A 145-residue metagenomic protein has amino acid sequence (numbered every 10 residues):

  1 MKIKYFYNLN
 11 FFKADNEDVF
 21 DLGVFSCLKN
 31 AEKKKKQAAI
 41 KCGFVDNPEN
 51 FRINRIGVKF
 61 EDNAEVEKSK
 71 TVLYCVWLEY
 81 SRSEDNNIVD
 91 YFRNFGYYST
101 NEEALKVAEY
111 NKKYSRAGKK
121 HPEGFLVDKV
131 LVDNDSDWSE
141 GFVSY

Functional and structural regions predicted by a protein language model:
M1-L9, C27-K34: Extreme N-terminal leader/activation tails
K2-D15, V72-R82: A short beta-strand micro-motif
I3-F6, Y97, K129-L131: Generic alpha-helical hydrophobic packing signal
N8-N10, D21, K35, L78 (+1 more regions): Polar/charged side chains located within well-ordered beta-strands of beta-rich proteins
E17-K29, I88-E102: A short, exposed loop/beta-hairpin motif centered on an aromatic-Gly-Thr core
V19-F20, A38-L73, Y80-R82, F92 (+1 more regions): Short, mixed-charge low-complexity intrinsically disordered segments
N30-Q37, E102-E109: Short amphipathic alpha-helices within nucleic acid-binding modules
S83-N87: Intrinsically disordered, low-complexity Ser/Thr- and acidic-rich flexible linkers and loops, especially at boundaries
